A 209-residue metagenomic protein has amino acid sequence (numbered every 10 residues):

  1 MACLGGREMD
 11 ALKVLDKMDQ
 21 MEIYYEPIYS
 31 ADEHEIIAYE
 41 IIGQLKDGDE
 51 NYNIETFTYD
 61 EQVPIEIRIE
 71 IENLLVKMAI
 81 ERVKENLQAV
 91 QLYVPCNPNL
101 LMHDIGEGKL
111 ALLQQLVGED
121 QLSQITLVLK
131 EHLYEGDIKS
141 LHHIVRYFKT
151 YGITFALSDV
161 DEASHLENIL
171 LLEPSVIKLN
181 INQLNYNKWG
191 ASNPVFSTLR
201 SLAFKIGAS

Functional and structural regions predicted by a protein language model:
C3-E119: Bacterial c-di-GMP phosphodiesterase EAL domain
R7-D10, K139-S140, D161, P194-V195: Residue-level preference for nonpolar/small residues embedded in alpha-helices
G43-G48, S175-N182, S197: Short, structured secondary-structure boundary patches
I69, L100-G106, L133-D137, N185-K188: Acidic-and-aromatic substrate-binding clefts and catalytic sites of carbohydrate-active enzymes
E85, L170-L171, S201-F204: Solvent-exposed polar/charged
G106-L112, K139-H143, G190-T198: Charged helix-capping and loop-helix junction motifs
Q115-N187, A208-S209: The catalytic core of metal-dependent phosphodiesterases that act on cyclic dinucleotides
V195-G207: Alpha-helix-loop-beta-strand connector modules within alpha/beta enzyme cores
